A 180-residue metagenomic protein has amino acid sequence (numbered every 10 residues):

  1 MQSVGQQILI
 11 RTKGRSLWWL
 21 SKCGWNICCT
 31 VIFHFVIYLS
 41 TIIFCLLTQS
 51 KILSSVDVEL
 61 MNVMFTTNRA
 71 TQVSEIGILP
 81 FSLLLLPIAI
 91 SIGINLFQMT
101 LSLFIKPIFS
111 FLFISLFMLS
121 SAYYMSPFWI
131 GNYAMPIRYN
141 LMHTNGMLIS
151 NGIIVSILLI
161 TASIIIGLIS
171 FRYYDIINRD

Functional and structural regions predicted by a protein language model:
M1, T30-H34, I108: Transmembrane alpha-helices and adjacent helix-loop boundaries
M1-C28: Helix-loop-helix units of permease transmembrane domains in multi-pass membrane transporters, especially ABC
L20-L103, R138-I157: Secretory targeting signals
F35, L39, L96, W129 (+1 more regions): Transmembrane alpha-helix boundary/anchor motif
M99-P107, R172-I177: Membrane-interface helix-boundary motifs at transmembrane edges
K106-A122: Central hydrophobic cores of alpha-helical transmembrane segments in multi-pass integral membrane proteins
M125-H143: Juxtamembrane "helix-exit" motif on the non-cytosolic side of transmembrane helices
I160-D180: Junction motif at the cytosolic side of a transmembrane helix
